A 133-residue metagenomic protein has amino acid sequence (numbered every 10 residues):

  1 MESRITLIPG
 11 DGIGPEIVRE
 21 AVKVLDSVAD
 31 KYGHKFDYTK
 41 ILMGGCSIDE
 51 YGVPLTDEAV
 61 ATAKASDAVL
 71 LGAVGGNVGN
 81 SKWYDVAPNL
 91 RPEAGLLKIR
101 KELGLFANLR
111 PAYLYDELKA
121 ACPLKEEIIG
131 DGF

Functional and structural regions predicted by a protein language model:
M1-G12, D30, K35-D37, G45-F133: Anion-binding alpha/beta catalytic cores of soluble intermediary-metabolism enzymes, centered on
I13-V18: Short N-terminal binding/cap micro-motifs at the start of the first secondary-structure element
R19-V22, G75: Short, function-defining helix-loop hinge/capping sites that tune catalysis or transport
V22-Y32: Short catalytic helix/loop segments, enriched in acidic residues and glycine and frequently bearing histidine
L42: Residues at the C-termini of beta-strands that transition into short coil/loop
